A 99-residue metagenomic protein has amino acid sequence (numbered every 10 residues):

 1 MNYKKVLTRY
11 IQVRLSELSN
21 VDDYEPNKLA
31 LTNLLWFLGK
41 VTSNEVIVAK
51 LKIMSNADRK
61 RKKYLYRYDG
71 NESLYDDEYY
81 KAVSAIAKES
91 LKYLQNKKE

Functional and structural regions predicted by a protein language model:
M1-N33: Short terminal alpha-helical segments
N2-K5, L38-V46, Y93-K97: Alpha-helix capping and inter-helical loop/turn segments
L7, I11, L31-L34, L51 (+3 more regions): Generic L/I/V-rich hydrophobic alpha-helical segments across diverse proteins
I11, G39-S43, S55-K62: Short alpha-helix boundary/capping elements
S16-K28, V41-V48, K62-L74, E99: Charged, low-complexity interaction regions
P26-N33, F37, E45, E78 (+2 more regions): Alpha-helical oligomerization interfaces
D58-E99: Amphipathic alpha-helical binding modules
